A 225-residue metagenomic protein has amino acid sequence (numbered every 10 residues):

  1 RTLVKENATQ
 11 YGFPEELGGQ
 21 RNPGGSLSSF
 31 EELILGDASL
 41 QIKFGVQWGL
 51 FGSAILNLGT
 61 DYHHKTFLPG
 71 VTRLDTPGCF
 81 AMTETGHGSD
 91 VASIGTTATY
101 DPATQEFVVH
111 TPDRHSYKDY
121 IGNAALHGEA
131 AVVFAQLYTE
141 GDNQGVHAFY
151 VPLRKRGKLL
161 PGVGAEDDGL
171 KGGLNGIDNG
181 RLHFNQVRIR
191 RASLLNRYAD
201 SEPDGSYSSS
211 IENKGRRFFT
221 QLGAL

Functional and structural regions predicted by a protein language model:
R1-D75, L126-H127: Internal helix-loop-helix
Y11-E15, E32-G36, W48-G52, R114-K118 (+2 more regions): Glycine- and acidic
A54-N57, E84-S89, S116-Y117: Sensory/regulatory domains in signal-transduction proteins
H63, T104-H110, K155-K158, H183-R197: Long, well-ordered alpha-helical segments
P69-S89: Internal maturation/activation junctions in enzymes
P102-G164: A short core secondary-structure module
G169-L225: Glycine-rich beta->alpha junctions and the first turn(s) of the following alpha-helix
